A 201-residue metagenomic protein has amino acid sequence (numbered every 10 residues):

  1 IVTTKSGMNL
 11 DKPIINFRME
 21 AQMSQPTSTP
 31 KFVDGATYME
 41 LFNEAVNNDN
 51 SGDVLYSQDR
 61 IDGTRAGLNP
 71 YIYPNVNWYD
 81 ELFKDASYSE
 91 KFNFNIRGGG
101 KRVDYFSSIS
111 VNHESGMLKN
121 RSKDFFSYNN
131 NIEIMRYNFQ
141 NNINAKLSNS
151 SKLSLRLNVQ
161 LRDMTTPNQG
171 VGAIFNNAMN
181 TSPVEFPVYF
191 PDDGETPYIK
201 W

Functional and structural regions predicted by a protein language model:
I1-W201: Membrane-proximal, glycine/serine-rich, low-complexity loop/turn segments characteristic of large bacterial
